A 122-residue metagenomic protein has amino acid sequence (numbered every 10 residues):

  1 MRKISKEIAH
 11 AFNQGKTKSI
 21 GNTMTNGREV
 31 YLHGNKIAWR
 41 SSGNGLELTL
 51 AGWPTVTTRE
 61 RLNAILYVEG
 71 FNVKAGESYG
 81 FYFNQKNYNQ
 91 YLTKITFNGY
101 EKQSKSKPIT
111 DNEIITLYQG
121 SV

Functional and structural regions predicted by a protein language model:
M1-V122: Terminal leader/tail segments of proteins
